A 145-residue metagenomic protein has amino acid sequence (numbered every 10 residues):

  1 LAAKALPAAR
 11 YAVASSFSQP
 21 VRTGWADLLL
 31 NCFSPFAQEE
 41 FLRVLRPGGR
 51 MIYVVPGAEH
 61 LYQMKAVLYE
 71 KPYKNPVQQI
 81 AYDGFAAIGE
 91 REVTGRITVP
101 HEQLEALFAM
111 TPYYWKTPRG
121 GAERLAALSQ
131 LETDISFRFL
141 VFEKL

Functional and structural regions predicted by a protein language model:
L1, V21-G24, L61-L68: Short, charged, surface-exposed secondary-structure boundary motifs
L1-Q19: Class I SAM-dependent methyltransferase SAM/SAH-binding core
A12, I88-R91: General small-molecule cofactor/ligand-binding pocket signal
F17-L29: A short acidic, Gly/Pro-enriched loop at the edge of an enzyme's catalytic core that lines a small-molecule cofactor
F33-P47: A short, conserved alpha-helix within the catalytic core of class I
G48-L61: Conserved beta-strand signature within the Rossmann-like core of class I S-adenosyl-L-methionine
A58, K65-A87: Conserved Class I S-adenosyl-L-methionine
V93-L145: Conserved Class I S-adenosyl-L-methionine
